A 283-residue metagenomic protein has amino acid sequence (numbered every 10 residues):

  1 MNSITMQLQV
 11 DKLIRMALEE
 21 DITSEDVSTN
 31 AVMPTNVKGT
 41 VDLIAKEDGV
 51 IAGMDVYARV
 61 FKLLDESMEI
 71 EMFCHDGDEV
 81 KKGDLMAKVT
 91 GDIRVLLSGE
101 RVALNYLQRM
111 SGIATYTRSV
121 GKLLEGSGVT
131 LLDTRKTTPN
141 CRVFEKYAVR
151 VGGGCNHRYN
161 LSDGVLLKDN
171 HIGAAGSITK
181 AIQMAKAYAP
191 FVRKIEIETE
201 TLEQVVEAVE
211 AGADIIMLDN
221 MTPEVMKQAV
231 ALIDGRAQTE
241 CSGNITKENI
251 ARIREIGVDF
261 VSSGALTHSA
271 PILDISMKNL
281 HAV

Functional and structural regions predicted by a protein language model:
N2-A211, I215, E224-L232, Q238-E240 (+2 more regions): Acidic/glycine-rich phosphate/pyrophosphate-binding loops and surrounding catalytic core that coordinate Mg2+
N220, G243, G264-A265: Short secondary-structure boundary segments
G235-Q238, L280-V283: Short acidic, glycine/proline-enriched helix-loop-strand junctions
S242-G243, V261, K278: Cytosolic regulatory modules rich in charged/polar residues
K247: Cys/His-rich Zn2+-binding cysteine-cluster or related metal-binding knuckle/ribbon modules and their
P271-L280: Structured adenosyl-cofactor binding patch, chiefly the S-adenosyl-L-methionine
